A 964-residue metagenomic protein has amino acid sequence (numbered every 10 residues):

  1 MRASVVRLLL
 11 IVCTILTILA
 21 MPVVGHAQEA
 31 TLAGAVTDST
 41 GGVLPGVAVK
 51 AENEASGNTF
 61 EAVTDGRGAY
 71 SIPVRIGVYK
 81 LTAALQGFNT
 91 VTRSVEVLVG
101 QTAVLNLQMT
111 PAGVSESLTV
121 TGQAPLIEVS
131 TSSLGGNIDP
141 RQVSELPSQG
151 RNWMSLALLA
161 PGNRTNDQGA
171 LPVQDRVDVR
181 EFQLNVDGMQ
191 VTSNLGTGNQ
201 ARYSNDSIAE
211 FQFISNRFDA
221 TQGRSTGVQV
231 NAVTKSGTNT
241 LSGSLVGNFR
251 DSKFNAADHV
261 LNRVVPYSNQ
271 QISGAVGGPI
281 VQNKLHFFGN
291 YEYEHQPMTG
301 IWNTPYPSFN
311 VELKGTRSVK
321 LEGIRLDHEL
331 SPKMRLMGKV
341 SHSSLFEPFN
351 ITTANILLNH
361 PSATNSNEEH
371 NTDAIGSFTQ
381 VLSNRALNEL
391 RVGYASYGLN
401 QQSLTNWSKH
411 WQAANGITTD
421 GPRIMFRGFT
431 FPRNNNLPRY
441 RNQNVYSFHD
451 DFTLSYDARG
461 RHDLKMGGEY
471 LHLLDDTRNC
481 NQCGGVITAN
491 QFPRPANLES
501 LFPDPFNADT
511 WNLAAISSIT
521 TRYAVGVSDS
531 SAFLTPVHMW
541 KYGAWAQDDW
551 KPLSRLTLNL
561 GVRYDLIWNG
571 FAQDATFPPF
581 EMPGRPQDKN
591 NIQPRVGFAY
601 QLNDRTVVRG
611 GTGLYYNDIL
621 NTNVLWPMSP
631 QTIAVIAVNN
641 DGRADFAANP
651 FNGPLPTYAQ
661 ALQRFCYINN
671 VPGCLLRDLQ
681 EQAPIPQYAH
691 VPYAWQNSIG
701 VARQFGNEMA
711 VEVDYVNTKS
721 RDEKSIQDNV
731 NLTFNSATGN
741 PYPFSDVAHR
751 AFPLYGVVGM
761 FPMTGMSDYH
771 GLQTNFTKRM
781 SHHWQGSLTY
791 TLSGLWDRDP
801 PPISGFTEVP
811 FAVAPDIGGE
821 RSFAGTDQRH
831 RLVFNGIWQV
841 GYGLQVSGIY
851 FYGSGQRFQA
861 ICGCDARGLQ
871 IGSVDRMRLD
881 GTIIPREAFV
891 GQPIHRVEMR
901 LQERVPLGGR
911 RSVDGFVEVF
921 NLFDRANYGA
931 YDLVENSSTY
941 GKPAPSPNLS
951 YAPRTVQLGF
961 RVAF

Functional and structural regions predicted by a protein language model:
V5-D139, S204-D206: Periplasm-facing N-terminal accessory domains of Gram-negative outer-membrane beta-barrel systems
D65, F88-N89, R93-S236, S242 (+6 more regions): Periplasmic N-terminal accessory/gating domains of Gram-negative outer-membrane beta-barrel systems
N166, A572-Q593, G597-F761, A812 (+4 more regions): Solvent-exposed loop/turn elements at secondary-structure boundaries
S242, V265-F349, S366-A395, P594: Transmembrane beta-barrel wall of Gram-negative outer-membrane proteins
Y306, L330-P332, L382, N388-R427 (+7 more regions): A surface-exposed, glycine/aromatic-enriched loop/edge motif typical of exported proteins
S318, P332-A544: Replace "related TpsB outer-membrane translocases also match" with "some related outer-membrane beta-barrels such as
I567, E712-G853, R857: Gram-negative outer-membrane beta-barrel transporters
E708, G841-R878, F889-F964: C-terminal beta-signal and adjacent terminal beta-strands/loops of Gram-negative outer-membrane beta-barrel proteins
